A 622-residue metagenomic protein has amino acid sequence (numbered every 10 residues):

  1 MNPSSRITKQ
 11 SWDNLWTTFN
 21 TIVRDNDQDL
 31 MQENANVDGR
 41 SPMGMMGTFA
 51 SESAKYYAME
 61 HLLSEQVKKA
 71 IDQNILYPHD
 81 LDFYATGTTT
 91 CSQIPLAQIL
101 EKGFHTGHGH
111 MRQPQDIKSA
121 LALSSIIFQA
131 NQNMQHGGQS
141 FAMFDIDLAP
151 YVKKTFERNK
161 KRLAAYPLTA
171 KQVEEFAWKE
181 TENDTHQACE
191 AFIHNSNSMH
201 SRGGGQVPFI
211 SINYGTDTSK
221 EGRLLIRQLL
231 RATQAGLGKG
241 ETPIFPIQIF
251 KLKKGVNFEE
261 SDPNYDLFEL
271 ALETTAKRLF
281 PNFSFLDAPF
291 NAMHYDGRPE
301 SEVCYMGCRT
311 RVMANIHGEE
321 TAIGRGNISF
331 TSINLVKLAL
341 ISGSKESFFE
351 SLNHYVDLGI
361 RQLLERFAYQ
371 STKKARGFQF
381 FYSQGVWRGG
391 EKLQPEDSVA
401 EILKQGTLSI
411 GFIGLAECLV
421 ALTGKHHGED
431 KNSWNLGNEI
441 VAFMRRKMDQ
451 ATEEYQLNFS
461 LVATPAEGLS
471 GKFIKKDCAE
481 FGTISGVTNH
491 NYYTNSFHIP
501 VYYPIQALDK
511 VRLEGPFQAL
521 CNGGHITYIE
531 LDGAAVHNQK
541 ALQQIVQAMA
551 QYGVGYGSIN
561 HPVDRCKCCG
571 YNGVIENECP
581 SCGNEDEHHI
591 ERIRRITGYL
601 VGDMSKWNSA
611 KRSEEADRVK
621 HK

Functional and structural regions predicted by a protein language model:
N2-K404, K425-H426, D430-R592: Conserved catalytic cores of very large enzyme subunits
G138, G411-G414, G523, G598: Glycine-centered flexibility sites
N183-H194, A421, N608-E615, V619: Metallocofactor- and cofactor-centric catalytic cores in central/energy metabolism, strongly enriched
V312-A314, L415, E615: Sequence-pattern detector for short linear motifs and compositional/periodic biases rather than a specific fold
L335, Q405-S409, I596, M604: Generic secondary-structure boundary/loop-capping signal
L408-A421, A442, R595: Contiguous, well-ordered alpha-helical segments that form the cores/surfaces of helical PPI scaffolds
P580, D586-K622: Long insertion/accessory domains within large nucleic-acid-processing enzymes
